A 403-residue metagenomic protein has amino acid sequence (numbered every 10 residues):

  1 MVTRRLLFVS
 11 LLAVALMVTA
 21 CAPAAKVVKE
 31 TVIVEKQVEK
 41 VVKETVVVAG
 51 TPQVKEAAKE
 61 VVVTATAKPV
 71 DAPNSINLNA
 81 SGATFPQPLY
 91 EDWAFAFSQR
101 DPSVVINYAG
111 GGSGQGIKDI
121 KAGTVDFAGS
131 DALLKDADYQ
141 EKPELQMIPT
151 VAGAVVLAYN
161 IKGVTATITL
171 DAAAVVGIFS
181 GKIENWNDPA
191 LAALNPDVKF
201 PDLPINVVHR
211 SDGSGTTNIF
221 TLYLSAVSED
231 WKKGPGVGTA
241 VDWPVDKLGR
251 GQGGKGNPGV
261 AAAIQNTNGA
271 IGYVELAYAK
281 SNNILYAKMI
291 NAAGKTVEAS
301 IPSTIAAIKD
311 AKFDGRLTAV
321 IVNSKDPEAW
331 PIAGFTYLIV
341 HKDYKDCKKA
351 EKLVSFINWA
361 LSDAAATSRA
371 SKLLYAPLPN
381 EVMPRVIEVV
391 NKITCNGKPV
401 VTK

Functional and structural regions predicted by a protein language model:
M1-F8: Bacterial N-terminal signal peptides that target proteins for export
S10-L12: Terminal, low-structure segments used for secretion/processing or early membrane engagement
V14-A15, E388: Residue-level signal for mature regions of secreted extracellular proteins and peptides
M17-A20: C-terminal motif of bacterial Sec signal peptides marking the signal peptidase cleavage site
A22-A25: Bacterial signal peptide processing site
V27-V28, V401: Secreted/processed peptides and extracellular or luminal domains of membrane proteins
V28-E56: Post-signal peptide N-terminal segment of mature Sec-exported envelope proteins
E60-K403: Flexible loop/hinge segments at secondary-structure junctions
